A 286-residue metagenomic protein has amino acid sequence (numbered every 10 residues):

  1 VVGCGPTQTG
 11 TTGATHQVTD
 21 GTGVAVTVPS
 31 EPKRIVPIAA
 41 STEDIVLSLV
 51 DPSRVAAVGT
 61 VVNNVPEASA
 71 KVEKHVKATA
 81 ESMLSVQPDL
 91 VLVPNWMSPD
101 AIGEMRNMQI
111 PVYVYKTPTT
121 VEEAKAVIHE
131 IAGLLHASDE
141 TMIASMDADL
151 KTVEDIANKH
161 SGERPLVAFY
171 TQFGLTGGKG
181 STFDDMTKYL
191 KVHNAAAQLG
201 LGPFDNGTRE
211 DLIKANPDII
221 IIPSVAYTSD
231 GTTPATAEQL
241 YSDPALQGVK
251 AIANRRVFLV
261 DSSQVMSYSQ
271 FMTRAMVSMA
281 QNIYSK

Functional and structural regions predicted by a protein language model:
V2-S41, S138-A168, N282-K286: Bacterial Sec-exported substrate-binding components of ABC uptake systems
T19-G23, K71-E81, G200-R209: Short helix-initiation/N-cap motifs at beta->coil->alpha
R34-V86, L90-N95, A195: A short, structured surface patch at a secondary-structure boundary
A39, N95-W96, T117, I219 (+2 more regions): Short secondary-structure boundary segments
T60-N64, T176-F204: Alpha-helical, coiled-coil/dimerization segments enriched in small aliphatic residues
T79-V93, I110, T208-V225: Proline-aspartate-enriched helix->loop->beta-strand connector
D100, K116-E130, G162-M186, D230-G231: Extracytoplasmic ligand-binding site segments that recognize negatively charged/polar headgroups
E123-L135, D139, S224-K286: Structured C-terminal subdomain patch of bacterial secreted/periplasmic proteins
